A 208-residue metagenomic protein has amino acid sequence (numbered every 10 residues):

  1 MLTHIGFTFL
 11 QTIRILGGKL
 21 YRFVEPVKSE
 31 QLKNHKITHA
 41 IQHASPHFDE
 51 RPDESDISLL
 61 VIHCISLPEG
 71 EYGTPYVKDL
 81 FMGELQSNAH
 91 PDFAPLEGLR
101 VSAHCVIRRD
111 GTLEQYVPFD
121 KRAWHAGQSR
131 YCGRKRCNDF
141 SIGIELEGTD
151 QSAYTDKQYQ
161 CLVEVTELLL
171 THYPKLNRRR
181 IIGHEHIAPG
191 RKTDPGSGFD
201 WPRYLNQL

Functional and structural regions predicted by a protein language model:
I5-K135: N-terminal catalytic cores of peptidoglycan-degrading enzymes
Y21-I37, K135-F140, T149-L208: Basic/polar, cationic surfaces and motifs that engage anionic cell-wall and phosphate/carboxylate ligands
I144: Conserved, mostly hydrophobic/aromatic
